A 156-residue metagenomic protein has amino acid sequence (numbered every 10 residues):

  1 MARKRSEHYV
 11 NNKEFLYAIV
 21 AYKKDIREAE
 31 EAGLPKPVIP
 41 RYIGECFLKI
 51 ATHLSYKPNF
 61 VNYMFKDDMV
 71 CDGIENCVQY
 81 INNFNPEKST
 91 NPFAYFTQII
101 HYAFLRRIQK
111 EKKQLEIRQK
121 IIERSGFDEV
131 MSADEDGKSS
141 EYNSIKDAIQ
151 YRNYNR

Functional and structural regions predicted by a protein language model:
M1-D68, F127-R156: Extreme N-terminal regulatory/targeting segments of RNA polymerase sigma factors
E45, K49, H53, D68-E75 (+1 more regions): Structural recognition of an alpha-helix C-terminal capping motif at a helix-to-coil junction
K57-F65, C77-I99, K110-L115: Short alpha-helix-to-loop micro-motif enriched in aromatics/charged/Gly
L105-R106: Alpha-helical transmembrane segments of multipass membrane proteins
K110-E129: Short, basic/polar amphipathic helix motif occurring as a linker/hinge flanking DNA-binding modules in transcription
